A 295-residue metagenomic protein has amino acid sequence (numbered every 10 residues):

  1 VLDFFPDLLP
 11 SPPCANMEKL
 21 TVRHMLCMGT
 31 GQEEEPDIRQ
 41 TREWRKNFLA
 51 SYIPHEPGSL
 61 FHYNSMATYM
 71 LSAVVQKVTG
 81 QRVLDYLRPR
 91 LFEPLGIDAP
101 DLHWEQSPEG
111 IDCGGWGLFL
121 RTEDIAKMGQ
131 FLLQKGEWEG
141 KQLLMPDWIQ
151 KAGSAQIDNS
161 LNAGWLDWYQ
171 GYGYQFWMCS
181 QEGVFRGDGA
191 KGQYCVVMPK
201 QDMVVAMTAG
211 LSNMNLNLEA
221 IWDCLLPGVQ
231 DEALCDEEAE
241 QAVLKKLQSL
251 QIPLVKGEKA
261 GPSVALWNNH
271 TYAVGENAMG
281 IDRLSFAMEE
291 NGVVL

Functional and structural regions predicted by a protein language model:
V1-M28, A50, T79-G115: Active-site helix/loop module of the DD-peptidase/beta-lactamase fold, centered on the serine-lysine SxxK catalytic
L9-E35, E56-P57, M66-A67, L120-E123: Conserved catalytic neighborhood of penicillin-recognizing serine enzymes
M25, H62-F92, G96, D124-K135 (+1 more regions): Alpha-helical scaffold elements that line and support the substrate/ligand-binding pocket of soluble hydrolases
Y52-P57, A67-Y69, Q106-G114, S180-V184: Flexible glycine/proline-enriched surface loops and loop-helix/loop-strand junctions
P94-G153: Active-site-proximal binding-pocket segments
A99-D101, Q150-M207: Active-site Gly/Thr loop motif
N215-D282: Short, gly/Ser/Thr-rich active-site loops of penicillin-recognizing serine hydrolases
N277-L295: N-terminal glycine/threonine-rich, aromatic-flanked beta-hairpin/loop signature
